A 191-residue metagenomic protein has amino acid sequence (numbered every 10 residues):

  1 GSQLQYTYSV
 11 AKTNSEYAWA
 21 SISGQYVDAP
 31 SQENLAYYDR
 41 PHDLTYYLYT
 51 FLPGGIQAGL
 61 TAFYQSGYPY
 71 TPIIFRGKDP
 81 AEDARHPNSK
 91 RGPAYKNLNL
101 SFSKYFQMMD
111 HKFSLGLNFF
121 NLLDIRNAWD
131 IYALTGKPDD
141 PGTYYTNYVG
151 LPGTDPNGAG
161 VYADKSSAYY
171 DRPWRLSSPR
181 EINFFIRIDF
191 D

Functional and structural regions predicted by a protein language model:
G1-P72: Gram-negative outer-membrane beta-barrel transporters
E16-A18, A81-R85: Flexible, solvent-exposed loop segments that connect beta-strands
A29-L35, A84-S89, Y169-P173: Extracellular loop and loop/strand-boundary signature of outer-membrane beta-barrel proteins
A36-P41, N88-Y95, W174-S178: Short sequence motifs at beta-strands and strand-loop junctions characteristic of Gram-negative outer-membrane
G55-D79, Y95, K104-D191: C-terminal beta-signal and adjacent terminal beta-strands/loops of Gram-negative outer-membrane beta-barrel proteins
